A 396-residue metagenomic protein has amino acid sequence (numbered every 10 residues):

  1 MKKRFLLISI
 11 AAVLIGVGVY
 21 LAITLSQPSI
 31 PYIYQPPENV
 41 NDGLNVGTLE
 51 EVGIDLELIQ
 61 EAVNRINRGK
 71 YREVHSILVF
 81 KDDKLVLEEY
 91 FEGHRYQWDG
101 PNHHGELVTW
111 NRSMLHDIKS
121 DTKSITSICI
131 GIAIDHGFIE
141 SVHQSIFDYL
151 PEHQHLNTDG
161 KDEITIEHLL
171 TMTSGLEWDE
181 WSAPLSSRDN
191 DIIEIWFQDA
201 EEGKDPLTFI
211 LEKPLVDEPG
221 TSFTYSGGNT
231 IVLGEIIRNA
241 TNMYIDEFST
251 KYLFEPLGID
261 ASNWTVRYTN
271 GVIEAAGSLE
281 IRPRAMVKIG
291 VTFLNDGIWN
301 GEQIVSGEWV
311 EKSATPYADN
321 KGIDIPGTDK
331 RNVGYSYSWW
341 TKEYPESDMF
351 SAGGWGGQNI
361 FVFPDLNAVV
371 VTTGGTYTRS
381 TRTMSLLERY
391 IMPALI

Functional and structural regions predicted by a protein language model:
K2-G105, I134-E140, F209, T292 (+1 more regions): N-terminal leader/targeting segments and the immediately adjacent pre-domain N-terminus
D83, H103, M114-V142, L169 (+2 more regions): Active-site SXXK
E89, W98-E106, F147-D148, L185-E218 (+1 more regions): Short, charged, amphipathic alpha-helices and their helix-cap/turn boundaries
R112, D117, H136-E177, E212-P214 (+2 more regions): Active-site helix/loop module of the DD-peptidase/beta-lactamase fold, centered on the serine-lysine SxxK catalytic
N229-I236, G277-I298, Q358-G374: Active-site-proximal alpha-helical segments within enzyme catalytic domains
K251, E255-V310, A314, A318: Flexible, glycine-rich surface segments
I259-R267, A314-V369: Active-site Gly/Thr loop motif
A352-I396: Structured C-terminal helix/loop/strand segments within mature extracytoplasmic catalytic/sensor domains
